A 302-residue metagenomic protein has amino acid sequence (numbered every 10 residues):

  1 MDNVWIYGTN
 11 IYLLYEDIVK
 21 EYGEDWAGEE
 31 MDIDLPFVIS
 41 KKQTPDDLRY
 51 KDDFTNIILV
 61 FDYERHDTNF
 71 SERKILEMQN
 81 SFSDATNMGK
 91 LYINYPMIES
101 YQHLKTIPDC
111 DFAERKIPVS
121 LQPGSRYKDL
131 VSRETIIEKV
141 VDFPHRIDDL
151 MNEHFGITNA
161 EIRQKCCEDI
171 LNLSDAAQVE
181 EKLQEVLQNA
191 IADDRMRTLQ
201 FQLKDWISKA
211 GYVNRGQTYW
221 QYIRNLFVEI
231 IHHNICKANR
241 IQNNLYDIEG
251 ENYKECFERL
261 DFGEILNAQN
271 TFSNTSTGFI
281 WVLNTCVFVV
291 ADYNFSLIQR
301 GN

Functional and structural regions predicted by a protein language model:
D2-W5, T9, Y15-V19, G23 (+1 more regions): C-terminal accessory helical subdomains adjacent to catalytic cores in phosphodiester- and nucleotide-handling enzymes
V19-I33: Eukaryotic endosomal/vacuolar membrane-trafficking regulators centered on PX-domain-mediated PI3P pathways
E30-D46: Glycine-rich, highly charged phosphate/nucleotide-binding loops
